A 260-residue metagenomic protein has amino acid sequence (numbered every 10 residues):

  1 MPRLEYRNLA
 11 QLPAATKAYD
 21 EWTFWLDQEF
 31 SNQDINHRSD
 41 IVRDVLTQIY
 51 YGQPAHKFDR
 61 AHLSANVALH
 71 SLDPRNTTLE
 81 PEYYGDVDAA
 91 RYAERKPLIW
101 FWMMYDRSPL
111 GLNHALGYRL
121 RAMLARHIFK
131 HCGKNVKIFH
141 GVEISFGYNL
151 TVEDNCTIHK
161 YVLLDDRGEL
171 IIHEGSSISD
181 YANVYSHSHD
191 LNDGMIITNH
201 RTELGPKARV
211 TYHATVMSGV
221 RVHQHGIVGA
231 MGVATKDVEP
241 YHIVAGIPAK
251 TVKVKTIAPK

Functional and structural regions predicted by a protein language model:
M1-H127, V252, A258-K260: Terminal amphipathic alpha-helical/low-complexity segments used for targeting or macromolecular assembly
D106, G111-A122, I128, H140-V222 (+1 more regions): Flexible, glycine/small-residue-enriched loop-and-beta-strand segment within the central core of proteins
H131: Short proline/glycine- and basic residue-enriched helix-capping loop/turn segments at helix->loop/beta transitions
V228, G246: Conserved G/P- and acidic residue-centered "switch" motifs that form tight phosphate/ATP-binding loops in soluble
T235-K236: Active-site/ligand-binding-proximal alpha/beta "capping" segment
